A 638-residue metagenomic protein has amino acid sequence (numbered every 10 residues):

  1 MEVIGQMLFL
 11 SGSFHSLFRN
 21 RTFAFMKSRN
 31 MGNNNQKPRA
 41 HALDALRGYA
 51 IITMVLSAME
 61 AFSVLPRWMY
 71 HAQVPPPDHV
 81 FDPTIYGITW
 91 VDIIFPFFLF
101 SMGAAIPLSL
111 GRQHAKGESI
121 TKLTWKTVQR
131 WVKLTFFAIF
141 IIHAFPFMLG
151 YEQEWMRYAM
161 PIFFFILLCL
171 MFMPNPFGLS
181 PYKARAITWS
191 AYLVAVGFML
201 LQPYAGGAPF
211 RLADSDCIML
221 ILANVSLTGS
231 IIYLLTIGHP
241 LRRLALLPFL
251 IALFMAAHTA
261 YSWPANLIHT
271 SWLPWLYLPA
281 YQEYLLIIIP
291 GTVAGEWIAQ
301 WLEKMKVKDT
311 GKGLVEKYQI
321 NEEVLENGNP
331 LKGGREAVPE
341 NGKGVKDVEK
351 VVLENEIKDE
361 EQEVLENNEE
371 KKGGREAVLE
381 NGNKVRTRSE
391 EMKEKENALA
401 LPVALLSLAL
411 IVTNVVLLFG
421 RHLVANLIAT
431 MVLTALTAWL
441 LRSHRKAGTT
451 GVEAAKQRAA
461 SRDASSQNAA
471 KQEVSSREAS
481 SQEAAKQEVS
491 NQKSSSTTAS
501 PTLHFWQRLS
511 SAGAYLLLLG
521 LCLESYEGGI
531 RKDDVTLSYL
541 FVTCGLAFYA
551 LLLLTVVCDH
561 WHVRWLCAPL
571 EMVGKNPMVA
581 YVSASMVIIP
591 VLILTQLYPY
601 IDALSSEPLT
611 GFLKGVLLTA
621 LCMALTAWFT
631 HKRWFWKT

Functional and structural regions predicted by a protein language model:
M1-M7, M26, M31, V307 (+13 more regions): Short hydrophobic transmembrane-like helices used for membrane targeting/insertion
V3, R19-R21, Q487: A cross-taxon signal for low-complexity, glycine/charged-rich
G5, G12, G311-G313, G328 (+5 more regions): Residue-identity detector for glycine
Q6, H15, Y318-Q319, Q362 (+5 more regions): Low-complexity, intrinsically disordered or signal/transmembrane-proximal segments
F9, F14, F18, F23-F25 (+1 more regions): Aromatic (phenylalanine/tyrosine) cluster motif
S11-S16, S28, S389, S461 (+5 more regions): Serine residues within intrinsically disordered or low-complexity segments
F25-Y318, D347, K384, R388-R458 (+2 more regions): Alpha-helical transmembrane segments and their immediate juxtamembrane cytosolic regions
E323, N329, E336-A337, K343-G344 (+11 more regions): Conserved positions within tandem-repeat grammars
